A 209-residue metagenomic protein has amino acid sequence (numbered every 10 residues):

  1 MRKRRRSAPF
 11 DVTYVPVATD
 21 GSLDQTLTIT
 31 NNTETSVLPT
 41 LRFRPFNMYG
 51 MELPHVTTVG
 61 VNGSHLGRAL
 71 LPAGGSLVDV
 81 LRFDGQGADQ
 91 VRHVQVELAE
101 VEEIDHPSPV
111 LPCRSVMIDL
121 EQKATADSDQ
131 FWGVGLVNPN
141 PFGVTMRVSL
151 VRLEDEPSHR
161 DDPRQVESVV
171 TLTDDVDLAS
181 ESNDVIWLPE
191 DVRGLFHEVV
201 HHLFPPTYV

Functional and structural regions predicted by a protein language model:
M1-Q25: N-terminal "mature head" segments of proteins
R2, P72, V78-F131, P189-V209: Terminal connector regions
T19-T26, L38, A124-G133: Short, solvent-exposed loop/turn segments enriched in Ser/Thr/Gly
T28-T35, N47, V134-F142: Asparagine-centered strand-capping/turn motif at beta-strand->loop junctions
I29, P45, F83, L136 (+2 more regions): Hydrophobic beta-strand positions in extracellular immunoglobulin-like domains
S36-R42, P54-T57, V144-L150, H159-D162: Short, hydrophobic/aromatic beta-strand segments
N47-M51, E102, E154-E156: Solvent-exposed strand-loop boundary residues in beta-sheet-rich modules
M51-D89, D161-F196: Intrinsically disordered, low-complexity Pro/Gly/Ser/Thr-rich segments with frequent PxxP/GP/PP motifs and embedded
